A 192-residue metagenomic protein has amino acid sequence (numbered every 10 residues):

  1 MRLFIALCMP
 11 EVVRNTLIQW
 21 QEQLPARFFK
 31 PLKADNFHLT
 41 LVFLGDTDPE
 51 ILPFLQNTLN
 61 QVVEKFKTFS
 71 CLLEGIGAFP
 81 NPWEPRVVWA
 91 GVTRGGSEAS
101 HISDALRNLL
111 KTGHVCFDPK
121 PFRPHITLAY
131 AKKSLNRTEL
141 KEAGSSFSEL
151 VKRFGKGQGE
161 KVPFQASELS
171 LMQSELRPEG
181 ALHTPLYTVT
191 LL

Functional and structural regions predicted by a protein language model:
M1-L192: Histidine-dependent nucleotide/RNA phosphoesterase domain, centered on the 2H-phosphoesterase fold with its duplicated
